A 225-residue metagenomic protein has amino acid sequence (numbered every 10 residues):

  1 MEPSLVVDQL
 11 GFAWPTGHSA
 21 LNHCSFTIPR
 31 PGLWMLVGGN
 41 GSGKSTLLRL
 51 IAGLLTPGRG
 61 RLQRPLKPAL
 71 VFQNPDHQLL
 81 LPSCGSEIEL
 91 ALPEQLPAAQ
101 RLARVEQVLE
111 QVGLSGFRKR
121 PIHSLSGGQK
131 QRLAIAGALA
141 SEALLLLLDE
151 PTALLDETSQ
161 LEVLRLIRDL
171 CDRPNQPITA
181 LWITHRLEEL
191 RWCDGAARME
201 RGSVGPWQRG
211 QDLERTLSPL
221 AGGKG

Functional and structural regions predicted by a protein language model:
M1-V7, G11-H23, K119: A short, flexible loop at the N-terminus of ABC-type nucleotide-binding domains that lies
V37-G39: The feature captures the beta-strand-to-loop junction immediately N-terminal to the Walker
A52: Helix-to-loop junction immediately C-terminal to a conserved catalytic motif
A99-F117: Conserved ABC ATPase "signature" region
P121-L125, Q129: Conserved ABC ATPase signature
L146-E150: Catalytic Walker B motif of ABC-type/P-loop ATPase nucleotide-binding domains
E157-S159: Helix N-cap at the start of a conserved alpha-helix in ABC-type nucleotide-binding domains
